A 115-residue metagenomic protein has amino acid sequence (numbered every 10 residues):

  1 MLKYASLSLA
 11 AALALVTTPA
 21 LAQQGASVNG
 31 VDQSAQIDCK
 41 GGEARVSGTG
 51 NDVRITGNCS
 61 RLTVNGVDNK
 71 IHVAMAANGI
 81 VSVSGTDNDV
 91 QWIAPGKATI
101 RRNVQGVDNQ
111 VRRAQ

Functional and structural regions predicted by a protein language model:
M1-Y4: Positively charged n-region of N-terminal signal peptides that target proteins for export
S6-V16: Bacterial N-terminal signal peptides
T18-A22: Sec/Tat signal peptide C-region and signal peptidase I cleavage site
Q24-A114: Extended, compositionally simple hydrophobic/Ser/Thr-rich segments that build repetitive fibrous architectures
